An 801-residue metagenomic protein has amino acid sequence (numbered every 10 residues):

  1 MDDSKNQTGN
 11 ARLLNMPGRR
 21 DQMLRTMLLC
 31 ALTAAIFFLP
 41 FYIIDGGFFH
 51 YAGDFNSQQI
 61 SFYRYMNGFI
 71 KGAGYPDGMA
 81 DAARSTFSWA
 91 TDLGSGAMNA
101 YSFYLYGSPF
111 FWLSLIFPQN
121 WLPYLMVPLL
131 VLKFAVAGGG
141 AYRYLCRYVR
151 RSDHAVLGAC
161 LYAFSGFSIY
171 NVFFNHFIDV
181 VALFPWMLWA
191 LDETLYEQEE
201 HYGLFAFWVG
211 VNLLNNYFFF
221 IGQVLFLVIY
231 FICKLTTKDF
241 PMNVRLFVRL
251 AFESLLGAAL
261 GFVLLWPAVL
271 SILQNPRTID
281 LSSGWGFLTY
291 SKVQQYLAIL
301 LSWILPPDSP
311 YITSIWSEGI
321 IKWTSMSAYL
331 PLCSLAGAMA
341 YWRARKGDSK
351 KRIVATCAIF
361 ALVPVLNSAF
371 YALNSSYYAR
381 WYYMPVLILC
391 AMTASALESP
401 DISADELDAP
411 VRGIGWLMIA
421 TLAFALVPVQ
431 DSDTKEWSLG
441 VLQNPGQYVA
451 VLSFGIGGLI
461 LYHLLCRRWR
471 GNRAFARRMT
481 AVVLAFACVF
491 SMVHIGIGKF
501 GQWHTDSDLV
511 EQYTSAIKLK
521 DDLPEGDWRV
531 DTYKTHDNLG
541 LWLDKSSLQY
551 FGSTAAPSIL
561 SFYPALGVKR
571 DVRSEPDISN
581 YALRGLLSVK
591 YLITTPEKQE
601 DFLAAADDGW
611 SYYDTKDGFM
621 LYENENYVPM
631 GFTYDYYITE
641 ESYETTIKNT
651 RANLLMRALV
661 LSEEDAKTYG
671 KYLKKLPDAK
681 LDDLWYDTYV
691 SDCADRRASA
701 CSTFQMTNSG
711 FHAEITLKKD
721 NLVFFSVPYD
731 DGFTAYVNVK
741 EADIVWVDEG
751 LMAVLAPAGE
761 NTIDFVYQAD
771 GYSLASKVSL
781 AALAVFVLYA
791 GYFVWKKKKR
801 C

Functional and structural regions predicted by a protein language model:
M1-I43, R249, I460-H463, R467-R468 (+2 more regions): Start-transfer (signal-anchor) and selected internal transmembrane alpha helices of multi-pass inner/ER membrane
D2-D3, R19, T668-C801: Active-site-proximal, structured, solvent-exposed surfaces of multi-pass membrane proteins that position macromolecular
C30, L130, F134-R147, D153-T236 (+5 more regions): Membrane-embedded helix bundles of polyisoprenyl
P40-Y148, D153-P185, V211-N212, S309-I321 (+1 more regions): Active-site lumenal/periplasmic loops and adjacent helix-entry segments of GT-C-fold, multi-pass membrane
N56-I60, R64-D77, F247, S254 (+6 more regions): Periplasmic/ER-lumenal interhelical loops and adjacent helix-loop junctions in multi-pass membrane proteins
N99-F103, V209, L484-D506, L519-V589 (+3 more regions): Extracytoplasmic/lumenal acceptor-recognition loop(s) of multi-pass membrane glycoenzymes
Q198-H201, F219, K350-Q512, Y622 (+1 more regions): Contiguous transmembrane helix-bundle modules in multi-pass membrane proteins
F240-V248, A338-A361, C801: Membrane-interface helix-loop-helix junctions at transmembrane boundaries of multi-pass membrane enzymes, predominantly
